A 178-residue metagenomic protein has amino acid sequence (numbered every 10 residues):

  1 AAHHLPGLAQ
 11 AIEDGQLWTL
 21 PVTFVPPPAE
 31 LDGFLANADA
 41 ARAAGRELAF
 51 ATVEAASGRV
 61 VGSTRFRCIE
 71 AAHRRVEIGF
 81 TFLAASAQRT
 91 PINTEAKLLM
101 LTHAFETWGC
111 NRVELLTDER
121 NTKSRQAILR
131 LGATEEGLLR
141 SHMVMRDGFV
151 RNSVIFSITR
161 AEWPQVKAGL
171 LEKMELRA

Functional and structural regions predicted by a protein language model:
A1-T90, H103, D147-A178: GNAT-family acyltransferases
P27, R120, M143: Positions that flank functional sites
R89-H103, Q126: Conserved acetyl-CoA-binding loop-helix of GNAT-fold acetyltransferases
E106-L116: Conserved GNAT acetyl-CoA-binding A-motif
L115-R125: Conserved beta-strand-loop-alpha-helix junction that forms the acyl-donor binding cleft
L116, T134-G148: Conserved catalytic-core motifs of GNAT/GCN5-like acyltransferases
